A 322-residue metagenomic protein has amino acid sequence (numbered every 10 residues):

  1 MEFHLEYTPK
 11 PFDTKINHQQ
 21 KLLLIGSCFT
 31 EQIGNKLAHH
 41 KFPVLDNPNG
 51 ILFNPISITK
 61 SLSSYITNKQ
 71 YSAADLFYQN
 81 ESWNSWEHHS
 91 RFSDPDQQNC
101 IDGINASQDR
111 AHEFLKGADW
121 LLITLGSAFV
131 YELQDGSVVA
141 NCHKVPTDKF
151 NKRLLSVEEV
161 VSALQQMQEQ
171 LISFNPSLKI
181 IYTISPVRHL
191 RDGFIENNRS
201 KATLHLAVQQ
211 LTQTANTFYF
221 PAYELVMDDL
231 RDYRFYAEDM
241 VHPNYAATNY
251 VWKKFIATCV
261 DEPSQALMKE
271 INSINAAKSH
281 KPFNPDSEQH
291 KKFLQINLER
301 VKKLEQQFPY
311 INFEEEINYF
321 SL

Functional and structural regions predicted by a protein language model:
M1-L322: Extracellular glycan-modifying ectodomains
